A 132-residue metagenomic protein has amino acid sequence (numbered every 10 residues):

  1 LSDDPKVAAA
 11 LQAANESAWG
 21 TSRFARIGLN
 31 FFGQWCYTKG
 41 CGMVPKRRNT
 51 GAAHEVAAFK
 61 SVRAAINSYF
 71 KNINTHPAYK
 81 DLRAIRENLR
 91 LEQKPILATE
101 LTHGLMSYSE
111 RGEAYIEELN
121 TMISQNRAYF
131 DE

Functional and structural regions predicted by a protein language model:
L1-A10, N15-E132: Catalytic cores of secreted/periplasmic lytic hydrolases that degrade extracellular macromolecules
